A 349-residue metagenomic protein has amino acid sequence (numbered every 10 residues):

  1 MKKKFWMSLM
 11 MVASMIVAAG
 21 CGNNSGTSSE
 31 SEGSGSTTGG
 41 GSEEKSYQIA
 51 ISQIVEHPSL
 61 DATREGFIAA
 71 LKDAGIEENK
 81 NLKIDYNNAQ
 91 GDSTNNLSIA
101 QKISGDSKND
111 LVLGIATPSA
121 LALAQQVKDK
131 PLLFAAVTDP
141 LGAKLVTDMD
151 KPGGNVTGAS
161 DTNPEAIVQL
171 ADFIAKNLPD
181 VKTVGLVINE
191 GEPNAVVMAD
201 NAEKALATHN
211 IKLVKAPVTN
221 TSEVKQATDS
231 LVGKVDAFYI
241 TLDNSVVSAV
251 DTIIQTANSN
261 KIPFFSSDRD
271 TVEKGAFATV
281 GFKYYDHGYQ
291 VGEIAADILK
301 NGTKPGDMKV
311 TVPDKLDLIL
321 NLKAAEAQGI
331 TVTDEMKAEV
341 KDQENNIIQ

Functional and structural regions predicted by a protein language model:
W6, V17-E44: Bacterial lipoprotein signal-peptidase II cleavage site
E43-A74, D85-T94, G191-A195, S245-S248 (+1 more regions): Extracytoplasmic "Venus flytrap"
I49, F67, T157-L206, K309-A325: An alpha-beta-alpha
K83-G105, P217-L231: Structural motif
Q90-T147, D243-N258, I262: Beta-alpha junction/loop-to-helix N-cap segments that form part of ligand/metal-binding clefts
A122, K128-E165, F264-A278: Flexible loop/hinge segments that line or gate small-molecule binding clefts
P140-V181, K283-T303: Hydrophobic alpha-helical segments within soluble ligand-binding/sensing domains
D297-Q349: Hinge/cleft segment of the Venus flytrap/periplasmic-binding protein
